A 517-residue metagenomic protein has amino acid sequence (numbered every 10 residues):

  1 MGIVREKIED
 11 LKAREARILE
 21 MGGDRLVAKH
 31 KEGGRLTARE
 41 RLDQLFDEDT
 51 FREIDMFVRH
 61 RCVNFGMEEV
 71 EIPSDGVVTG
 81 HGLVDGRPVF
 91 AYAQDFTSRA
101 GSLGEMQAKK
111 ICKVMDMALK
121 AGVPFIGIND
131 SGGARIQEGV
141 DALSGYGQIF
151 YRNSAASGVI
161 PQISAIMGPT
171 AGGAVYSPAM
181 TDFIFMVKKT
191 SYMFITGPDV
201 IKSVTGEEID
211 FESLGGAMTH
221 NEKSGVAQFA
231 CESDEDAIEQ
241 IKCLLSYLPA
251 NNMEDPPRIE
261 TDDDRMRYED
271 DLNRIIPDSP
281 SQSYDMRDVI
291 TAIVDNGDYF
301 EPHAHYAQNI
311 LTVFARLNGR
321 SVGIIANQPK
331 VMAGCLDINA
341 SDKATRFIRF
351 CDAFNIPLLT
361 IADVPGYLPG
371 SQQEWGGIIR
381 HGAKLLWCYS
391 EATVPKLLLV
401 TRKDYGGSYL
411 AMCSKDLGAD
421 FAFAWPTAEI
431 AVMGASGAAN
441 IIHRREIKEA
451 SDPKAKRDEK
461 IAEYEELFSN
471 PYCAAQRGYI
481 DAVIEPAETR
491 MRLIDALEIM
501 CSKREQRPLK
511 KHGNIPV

Functional and structural regions predicted by a protein language model:
M1-V517: Ligand-binding clefts of soluble mixed alpha/beta catalytic domains
